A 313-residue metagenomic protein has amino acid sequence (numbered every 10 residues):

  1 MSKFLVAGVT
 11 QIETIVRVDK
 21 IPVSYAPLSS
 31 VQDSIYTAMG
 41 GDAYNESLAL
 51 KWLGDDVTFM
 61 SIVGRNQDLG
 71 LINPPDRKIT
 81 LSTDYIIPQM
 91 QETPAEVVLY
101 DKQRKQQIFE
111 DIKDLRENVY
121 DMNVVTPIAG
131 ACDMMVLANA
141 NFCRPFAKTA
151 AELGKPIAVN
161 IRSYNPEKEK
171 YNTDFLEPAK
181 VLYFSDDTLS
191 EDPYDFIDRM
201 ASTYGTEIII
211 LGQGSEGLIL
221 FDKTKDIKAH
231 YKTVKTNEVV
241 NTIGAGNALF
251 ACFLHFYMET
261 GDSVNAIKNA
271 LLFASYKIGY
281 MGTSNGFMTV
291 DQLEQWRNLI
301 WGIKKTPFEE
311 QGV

Functional and structural regions predicted by a protein language model:
M1-M60, L69-G70, M281, K304 (+1 more regions): Glycine-rich phosphate/adenosyl-contacting loop at the front of the ribokinase-like
F4, I197-V313: Conserved phosphate-binding/catalytic region of the ribokinase-like
R77-Q91: A glycine-rich helix N-cap at a beta->alpha junction
P88, V98-L137: Conserved phosphate-binding/catalytic loop of the ribokinase/pfkB sugar-kinase fold
G130, R144-I157: Glycosyltransferases and closely related glycan-assembly transferases that use nucleotide-activated donors
M134-N141, N160-R162: Catalytic beta/alpha-barrel core
A151-H230, E238: Conserved phosphate/ATP/ADP-binding segment of small-molecule kinases
